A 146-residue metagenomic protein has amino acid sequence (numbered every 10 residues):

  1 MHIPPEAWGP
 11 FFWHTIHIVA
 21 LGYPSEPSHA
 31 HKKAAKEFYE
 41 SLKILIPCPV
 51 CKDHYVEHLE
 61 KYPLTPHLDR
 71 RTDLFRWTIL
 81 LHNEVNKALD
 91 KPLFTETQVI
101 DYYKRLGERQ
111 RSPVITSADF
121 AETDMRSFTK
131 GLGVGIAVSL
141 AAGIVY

Functional and structural regions predicted by a protein language model:
M1-Y146: Terminal, compositionally biased segments used for targeting/anchoring and flexible tails
